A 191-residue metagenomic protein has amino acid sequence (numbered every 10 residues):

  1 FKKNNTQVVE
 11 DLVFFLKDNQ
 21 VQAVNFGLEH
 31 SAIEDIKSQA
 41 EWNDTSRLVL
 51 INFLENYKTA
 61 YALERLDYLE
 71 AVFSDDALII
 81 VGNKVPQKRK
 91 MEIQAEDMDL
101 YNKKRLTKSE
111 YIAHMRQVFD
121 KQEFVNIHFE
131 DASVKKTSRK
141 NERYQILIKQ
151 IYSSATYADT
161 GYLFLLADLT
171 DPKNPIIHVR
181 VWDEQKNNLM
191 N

Functional and structural regions predicted by a protein language model:
F1-F15, I93-A158: Surface-exposed, charged secondary-structure patches
Q7-Q22, D159-P175: A short, surface-exposed beta-strand/turn
V13-F15, N25, L78, N126-H128 (+4 more regions): Ser/Thr- (and often Asn-) enriched beta-sheet segments in non-cytosolic proteins
N19-L63, D67, A71: Short, low-complexity N-terminal intrinsically disordered segments enriched in polar/charged residues
N25-D35, I151-S154, H178-N191: Short, solvent-exposed aromatic-acidic interface loops
K37-S38, I51, P86-D99: Acidic/histidine-rich, surface-exposed loop or edge segments in extracytoplasmic proteins
K58-A62, S74, L78, R116-F124: Sec-exported extracytoplasmic/periplasmic mature domains
E64-R89: Short, well-ordered alpha-helical segments enriched in acidic and aromatic residues
